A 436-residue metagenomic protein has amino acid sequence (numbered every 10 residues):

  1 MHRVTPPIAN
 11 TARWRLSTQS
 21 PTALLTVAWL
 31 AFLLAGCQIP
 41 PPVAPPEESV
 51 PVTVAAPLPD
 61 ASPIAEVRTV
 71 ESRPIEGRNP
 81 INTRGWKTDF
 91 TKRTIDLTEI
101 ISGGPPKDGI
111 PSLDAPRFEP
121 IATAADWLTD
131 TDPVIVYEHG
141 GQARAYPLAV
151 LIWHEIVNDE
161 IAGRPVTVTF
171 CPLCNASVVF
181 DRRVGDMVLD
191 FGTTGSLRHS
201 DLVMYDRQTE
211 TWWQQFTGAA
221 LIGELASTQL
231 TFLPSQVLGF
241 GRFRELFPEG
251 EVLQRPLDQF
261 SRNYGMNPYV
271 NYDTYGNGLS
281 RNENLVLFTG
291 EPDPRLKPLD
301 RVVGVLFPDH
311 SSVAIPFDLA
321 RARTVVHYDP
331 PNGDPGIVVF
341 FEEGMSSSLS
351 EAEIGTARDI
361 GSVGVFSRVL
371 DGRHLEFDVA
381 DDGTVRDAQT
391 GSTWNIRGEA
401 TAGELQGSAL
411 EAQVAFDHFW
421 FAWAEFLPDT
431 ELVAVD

Functional and structural regions predicted by a protein language model:
M1-Q19: N-terminal secretory signal peptides that target proteins for export/translocation
S17-L30: Sec-dependent N-terminal signal peptides
L33-G36: C-terminal motif of bacterial Sec signal peptides marking the signal peptidase cleavage site
I39-D436: Mid-to-C-terminal functional-domain signal that highlights helix-capping/loop sites within ligand-binding modules
